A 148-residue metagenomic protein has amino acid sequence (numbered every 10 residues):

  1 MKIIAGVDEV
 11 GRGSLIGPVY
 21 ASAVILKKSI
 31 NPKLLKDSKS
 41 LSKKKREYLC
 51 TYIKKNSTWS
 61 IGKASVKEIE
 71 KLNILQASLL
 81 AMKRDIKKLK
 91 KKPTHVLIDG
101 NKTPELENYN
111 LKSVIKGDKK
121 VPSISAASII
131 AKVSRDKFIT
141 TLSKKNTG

Functional and structural regions predicted by a protein language model:
M1-G148: RNase H-like, Mg2+-dependent phosphodiesterase core, and more generally RNA phosphate-backbone-engaging helix-loop
